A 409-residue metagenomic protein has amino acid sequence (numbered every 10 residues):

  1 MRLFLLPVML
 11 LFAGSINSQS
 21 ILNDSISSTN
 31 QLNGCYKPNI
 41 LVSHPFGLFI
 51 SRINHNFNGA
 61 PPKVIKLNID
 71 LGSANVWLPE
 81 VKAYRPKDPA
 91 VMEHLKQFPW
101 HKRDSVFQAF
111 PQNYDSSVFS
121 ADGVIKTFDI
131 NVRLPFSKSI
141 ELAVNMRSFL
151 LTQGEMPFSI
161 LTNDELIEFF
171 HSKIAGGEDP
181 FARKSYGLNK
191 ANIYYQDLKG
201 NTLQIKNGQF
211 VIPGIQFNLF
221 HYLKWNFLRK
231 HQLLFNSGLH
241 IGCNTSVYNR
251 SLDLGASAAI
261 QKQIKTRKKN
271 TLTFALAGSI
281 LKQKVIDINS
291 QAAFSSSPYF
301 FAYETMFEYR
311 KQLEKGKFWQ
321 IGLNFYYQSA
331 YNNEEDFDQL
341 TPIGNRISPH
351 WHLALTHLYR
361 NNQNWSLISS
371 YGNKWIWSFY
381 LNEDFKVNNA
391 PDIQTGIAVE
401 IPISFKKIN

Functional and structural regions predicted by a protein language model:
S20-S25, S51-I65, R133-L142, K224-L233 (+6 more regions): Short loop/turn motifs that connect adjacent beta-strands in outer-membrane beta-barrel proteins
S20-T202, S329-H350, I403-K407: A subset of solvent-exposed loop/turn segments in beta-rich extracellular surface proteins, enriched in glycine
I53-H55, K126-L134, I215-L223, I241 (+5 more regions): Residues on the lipid-exposed face of transmembrane beta-strands in outer-membrane beta-barrel proteins
K63, D122-F128, L150, Q209-F217 (+4 more regions): Residues that define the transmembrane beta-barrel architecture of outer-membrane proteins
K63-L71, K138-V144, H231-L239, L254 (+6 more regions): Transmembrane beta-strands of outer-membrane beta-barrel proteins
D70-V76, N145-L151, Y222, N236-N244 (+4 more regions): Outer-membrane beta-barrel pore domains and translocons
K138-S296, D336-H357: Outer-membrane pore/translocation modules
F170-D197, I286-N409: Outer membrane beta-barrel transmembrane domains
